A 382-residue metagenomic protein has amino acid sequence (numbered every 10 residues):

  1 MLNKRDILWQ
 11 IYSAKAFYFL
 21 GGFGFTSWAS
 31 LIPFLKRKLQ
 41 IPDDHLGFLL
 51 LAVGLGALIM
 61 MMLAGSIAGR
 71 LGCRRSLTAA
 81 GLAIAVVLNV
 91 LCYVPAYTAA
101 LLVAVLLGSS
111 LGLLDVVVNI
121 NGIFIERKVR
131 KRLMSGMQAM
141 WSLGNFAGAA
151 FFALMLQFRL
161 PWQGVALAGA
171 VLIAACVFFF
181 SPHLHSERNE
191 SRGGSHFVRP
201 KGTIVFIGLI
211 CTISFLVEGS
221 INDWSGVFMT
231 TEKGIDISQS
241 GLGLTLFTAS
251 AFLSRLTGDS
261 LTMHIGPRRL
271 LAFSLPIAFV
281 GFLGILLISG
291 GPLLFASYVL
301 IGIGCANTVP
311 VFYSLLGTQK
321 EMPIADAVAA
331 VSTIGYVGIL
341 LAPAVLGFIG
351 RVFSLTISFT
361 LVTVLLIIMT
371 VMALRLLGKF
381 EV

Functional and structural regions predicted by a protein language model:
W28-A29, G202-T245, A249: Extracytoplasmic gate region of multi-pass secondary transporters
Q40, G72, Y93-T98, G234 (+1 more regions): Helix-breaking motifs and short loop linkers at transmembrane-helix boundaries and internal kinks in secondary membrane
G54-L55, S142-A147, T248-A249, L253 (+1 more regions): Short hydrophobic/small-residue motifs within alpha-helical transmembrane segments of multi-pass transporter-like
I59-T98: Conserved MFS/SLC helix-loop-helix module at the cytosolic interface between two early adjacent transmembrane helices
M60-C73, L156, S254-G266, G350-R351: Helix-to-loop junctions at the C-terminal end of transmembrane segments in multipass secondary transporters
R75-N89, R269-G284: Structural signature of the two symmetry-related core transmembrane helices
A104-A139: Cytoplasmic helix-loop-helix junction between adjacent transmembrane helices in 12-TM secondary transporters
K128, G136-L184: Helix-loop-helix hairpin linking two adjacent transmembrane segments in secondary transporters
